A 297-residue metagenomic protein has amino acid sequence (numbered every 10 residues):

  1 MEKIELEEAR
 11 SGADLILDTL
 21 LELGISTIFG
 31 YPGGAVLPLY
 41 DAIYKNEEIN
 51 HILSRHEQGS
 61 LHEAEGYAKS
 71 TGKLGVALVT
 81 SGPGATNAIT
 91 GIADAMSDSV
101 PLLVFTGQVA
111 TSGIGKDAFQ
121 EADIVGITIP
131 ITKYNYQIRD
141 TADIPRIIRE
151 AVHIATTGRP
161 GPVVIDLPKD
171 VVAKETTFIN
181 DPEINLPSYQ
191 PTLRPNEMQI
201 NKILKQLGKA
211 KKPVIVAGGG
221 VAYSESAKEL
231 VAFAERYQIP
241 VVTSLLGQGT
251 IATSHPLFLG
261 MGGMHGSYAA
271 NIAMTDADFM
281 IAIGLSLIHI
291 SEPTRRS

Functional and structural regions predicted by a protein language model:
E7, I154-K209: Conformationally flexible catalytic loops at phosphate/diphosphate-handling active centers
D14-I25, G66-G72, M96, I154-R159 (+3 more regions): Glycine-rich phosphate/diphosphate-binding loops that line cofactor/substrate pockets in enzymes
T27-E65, P195, L207-M280: Anionic-ligand anchoring segments at beta-strand to alpha-helix junctions in alpha/beta enzyme folds, i.e., glycine
A35, V109-A110, L167-A173, G219-V221: Glycine-rich beta-alpha junction loops
L37-T111, A269-L287: Thiamine diphosphate
A42-E48, F105-G107, I127-K133, T177-S188 (+1 more regions): Gly-rich Lys/Arg/Thr-decorated short loops/hinges at beta-loop-alpha junctions or inter-strand turns that position
F119-G158, D276-A277: Conserved thiamine diphosphate
I288-S297: Single conserved hydrophobic/aromatic residue that forms the stacking wall/gate of nucleotide- or nucleobase-binding
